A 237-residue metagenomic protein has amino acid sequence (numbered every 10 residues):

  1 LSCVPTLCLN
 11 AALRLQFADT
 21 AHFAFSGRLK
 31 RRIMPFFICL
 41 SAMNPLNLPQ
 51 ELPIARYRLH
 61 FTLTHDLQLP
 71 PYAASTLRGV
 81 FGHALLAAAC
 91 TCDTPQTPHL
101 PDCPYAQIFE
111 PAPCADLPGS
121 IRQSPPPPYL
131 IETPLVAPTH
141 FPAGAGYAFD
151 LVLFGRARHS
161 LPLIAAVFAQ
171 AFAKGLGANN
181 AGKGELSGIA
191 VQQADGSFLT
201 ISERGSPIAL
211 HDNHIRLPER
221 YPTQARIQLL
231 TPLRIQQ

Functional and structural regions predicted by a protein language model:
L1-A42: Intrinsic disorder/low-complexity segments
L40-Q237: RNA-interacting cores
